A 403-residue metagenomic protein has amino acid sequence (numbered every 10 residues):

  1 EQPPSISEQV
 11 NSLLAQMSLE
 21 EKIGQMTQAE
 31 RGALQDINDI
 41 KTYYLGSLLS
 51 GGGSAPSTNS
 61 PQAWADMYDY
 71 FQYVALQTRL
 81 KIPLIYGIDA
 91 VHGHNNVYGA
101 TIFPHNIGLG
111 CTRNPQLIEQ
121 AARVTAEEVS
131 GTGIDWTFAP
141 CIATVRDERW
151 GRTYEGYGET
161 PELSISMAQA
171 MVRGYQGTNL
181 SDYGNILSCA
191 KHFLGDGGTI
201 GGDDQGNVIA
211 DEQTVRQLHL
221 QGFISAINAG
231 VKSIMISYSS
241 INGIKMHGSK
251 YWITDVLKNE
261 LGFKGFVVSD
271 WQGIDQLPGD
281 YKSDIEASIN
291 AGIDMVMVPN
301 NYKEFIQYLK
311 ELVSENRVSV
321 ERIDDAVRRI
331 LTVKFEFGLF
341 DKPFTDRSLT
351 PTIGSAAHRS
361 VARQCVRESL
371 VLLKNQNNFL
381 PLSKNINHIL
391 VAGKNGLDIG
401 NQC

Functional and structural regions predicted by a protein language model:
E1-C403: Glycoside hydrolase catalytic-domain context in secreted enzymes
